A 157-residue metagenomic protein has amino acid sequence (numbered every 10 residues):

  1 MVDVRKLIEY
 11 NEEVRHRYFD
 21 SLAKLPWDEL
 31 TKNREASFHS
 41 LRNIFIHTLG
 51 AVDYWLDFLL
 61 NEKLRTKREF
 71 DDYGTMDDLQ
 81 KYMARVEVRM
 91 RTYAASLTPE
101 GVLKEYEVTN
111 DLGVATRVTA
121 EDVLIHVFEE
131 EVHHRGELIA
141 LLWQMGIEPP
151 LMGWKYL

Functional and structural regions predicted by a protein language model:
M1-R5: Basic/polar N-terminal segments that are highly enriched at the extreme N-terminus, encompassing both cleavable
K6-R17, K81-R85, R89: A non-catalytic, amphipathic alpha-helix used as a structural packing/dimerization or gating element in enzyme scaffolds
I8-D20, K24-D71, D111-L157: Short, contiguous alpha-helical
E62-V102: Helix-adjacent hinge/juxtasegments
M90-I125: A mid-sequence interfacial segment
